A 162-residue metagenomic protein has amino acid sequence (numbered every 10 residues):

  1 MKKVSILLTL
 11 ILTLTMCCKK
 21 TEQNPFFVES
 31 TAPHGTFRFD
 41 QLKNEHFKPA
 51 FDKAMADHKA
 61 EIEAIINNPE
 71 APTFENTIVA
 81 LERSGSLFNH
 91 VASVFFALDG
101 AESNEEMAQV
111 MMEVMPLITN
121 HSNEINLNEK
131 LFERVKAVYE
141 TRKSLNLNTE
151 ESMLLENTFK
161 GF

Functional and structural regions predicted by a protein language model:
M1-Q23: Bacterial Sec-dependent N-terminal signal peptides
C18-F162: Zn2+-dependent metallopeptidase catalytic domains
